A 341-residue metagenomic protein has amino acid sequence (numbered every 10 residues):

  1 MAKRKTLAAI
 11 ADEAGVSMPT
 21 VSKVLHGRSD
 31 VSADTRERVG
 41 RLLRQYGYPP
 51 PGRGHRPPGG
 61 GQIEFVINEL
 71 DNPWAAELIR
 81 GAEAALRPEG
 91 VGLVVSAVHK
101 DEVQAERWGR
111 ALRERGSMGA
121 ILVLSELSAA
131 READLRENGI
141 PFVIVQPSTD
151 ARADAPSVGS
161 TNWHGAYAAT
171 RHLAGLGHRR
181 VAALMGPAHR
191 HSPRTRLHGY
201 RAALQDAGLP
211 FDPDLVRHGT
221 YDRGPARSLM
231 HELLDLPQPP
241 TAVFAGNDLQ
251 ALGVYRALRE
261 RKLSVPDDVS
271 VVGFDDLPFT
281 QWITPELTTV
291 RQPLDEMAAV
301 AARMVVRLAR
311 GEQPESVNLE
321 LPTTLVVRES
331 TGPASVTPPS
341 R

Functional and structural regions predicted by a protein language model:
M1-A2, G61-R171, G175, D235: Alpha-helical recognition/docking segments in bacterial nutrient-uptake and carbohydrate-utilization systems
M1-G59, S335, R341: N-terminal helix-turn-helix DNA-binding module of bacterial transcription factors
S17, P49, M118-G119, R179-R180 (+1 more regions): Short acidic/polar active-site loop segments enriched in Thr and Asp
T20-K23, H55-D71, L78, H172 (+1 more regions): Short beta-strand segments enriched in small/hydrophobic residues
D34, I67-E77, V95-Q104, P147 (+6 more regions): Hinge/beta->alpha junction and helix N-cap segments in small-molecule ligand-binding domains
R180-V181, F211-L215, V265-S270: Short acidic capping loops at alpha-helix termini that bridge into adjacent secondary structure
H231-E232, L236-R341: Flexible loop/turn connectors
